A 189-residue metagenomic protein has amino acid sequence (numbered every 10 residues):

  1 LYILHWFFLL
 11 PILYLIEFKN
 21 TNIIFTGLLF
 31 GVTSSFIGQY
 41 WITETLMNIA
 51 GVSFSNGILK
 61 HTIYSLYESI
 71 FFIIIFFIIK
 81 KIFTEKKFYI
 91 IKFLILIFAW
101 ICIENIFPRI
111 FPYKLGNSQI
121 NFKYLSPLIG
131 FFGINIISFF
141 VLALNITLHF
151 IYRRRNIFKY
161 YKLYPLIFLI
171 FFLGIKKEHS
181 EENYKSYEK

Functional and structural regions predicted by a protein language model:
L1-Y187: Membrane-embedded alpha-helical bundles of multi-pass enzymes that act on lipidic or dolichyl-linked glycan substrates
